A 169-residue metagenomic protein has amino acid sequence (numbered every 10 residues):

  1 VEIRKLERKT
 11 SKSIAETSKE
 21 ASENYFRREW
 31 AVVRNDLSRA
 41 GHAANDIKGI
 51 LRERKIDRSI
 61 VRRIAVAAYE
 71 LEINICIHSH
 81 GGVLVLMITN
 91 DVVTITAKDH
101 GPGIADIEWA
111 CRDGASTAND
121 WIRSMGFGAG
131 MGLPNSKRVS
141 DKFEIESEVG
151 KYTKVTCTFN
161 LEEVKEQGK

Functional and structural regions predicted by a protein language model:
V1-W30, S59, E72-K169: Conserved beta-strand-loop-beta-strand hairpin that lines the nucleotide-binding pocket of ATP/GTP-utilizing enzymes
W30-D36: HAMP-domain connector/hinge
L37-E70: Conserved short strand/loop->alpha-helix "switch" segment adjacent to the catalytic nucleotide/phosphoryl-transfer site
